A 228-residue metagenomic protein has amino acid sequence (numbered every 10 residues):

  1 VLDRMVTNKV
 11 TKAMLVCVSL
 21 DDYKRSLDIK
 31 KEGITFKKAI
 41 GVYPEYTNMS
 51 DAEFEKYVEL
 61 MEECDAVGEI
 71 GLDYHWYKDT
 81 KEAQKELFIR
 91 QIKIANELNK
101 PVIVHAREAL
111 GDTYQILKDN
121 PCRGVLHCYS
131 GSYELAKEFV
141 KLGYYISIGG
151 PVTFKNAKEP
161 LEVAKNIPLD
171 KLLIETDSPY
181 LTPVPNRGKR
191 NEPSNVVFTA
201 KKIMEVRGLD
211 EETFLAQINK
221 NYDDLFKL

Functional and structural regions predicted by a protein language model:
V1-L228: Mid-domain alpha/beta scaffold segments of enzyme catalytic cores
